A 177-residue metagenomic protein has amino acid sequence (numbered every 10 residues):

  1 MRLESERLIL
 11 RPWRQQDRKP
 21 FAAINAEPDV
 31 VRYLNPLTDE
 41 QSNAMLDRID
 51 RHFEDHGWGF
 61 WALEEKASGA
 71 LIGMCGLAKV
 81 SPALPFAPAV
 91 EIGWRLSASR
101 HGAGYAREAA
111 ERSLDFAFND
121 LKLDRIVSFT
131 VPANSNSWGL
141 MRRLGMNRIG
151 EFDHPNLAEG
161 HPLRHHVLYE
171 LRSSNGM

Functional and structural regions predicted by a protein language model:
M1-Y33, D47, E64-M177: Acyl-donor (CoA/ACP) binding surface of acyl/acetyltransferases
P36-L37: PAS/PAS-like sensory domain cap-loop motif
I49-A62: A short helix-loop-beta-strand connector motif used in the catalytic cores of GNAT acetyltransferases and, in some
